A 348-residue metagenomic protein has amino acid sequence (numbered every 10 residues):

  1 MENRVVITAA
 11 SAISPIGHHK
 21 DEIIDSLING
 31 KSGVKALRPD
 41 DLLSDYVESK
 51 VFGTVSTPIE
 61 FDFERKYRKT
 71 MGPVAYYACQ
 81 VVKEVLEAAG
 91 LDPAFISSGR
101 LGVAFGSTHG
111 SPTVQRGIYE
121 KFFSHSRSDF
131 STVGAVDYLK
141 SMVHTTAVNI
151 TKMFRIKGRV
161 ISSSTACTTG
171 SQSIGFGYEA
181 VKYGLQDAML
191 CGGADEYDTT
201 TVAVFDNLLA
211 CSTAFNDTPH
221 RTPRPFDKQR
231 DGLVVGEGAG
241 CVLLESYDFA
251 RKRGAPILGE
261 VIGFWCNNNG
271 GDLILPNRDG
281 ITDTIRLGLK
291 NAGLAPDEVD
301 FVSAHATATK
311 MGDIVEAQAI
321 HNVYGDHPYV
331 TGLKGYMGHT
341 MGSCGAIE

Functional and structural regions predicted by a protein language model:
M1, A94-S98, V143, F154-K157 (+7 more regions): Solvent-exposed alpha-helices and their adjacent loops that cap or buttress functional pockets in soluble metabolic
N3-A10, I28-A36, T218-A292, F301: Condensing-enzyme catalytic core mediating Claisen C-C bond formation in acyl metabolism
R4, A10-S11, F61-M71, F105 (+6 more regions): Cysteine-centered functional microenvironments
V6-I7, K31-I161, A194-V202, P296-I314: Conserved beta-ketoacyl condensing-enzyme motif
H18, E22, N29, P73-Q80 (+14 more regions): Conserved active-site and cofactor/substrate-binding residues in soluble primary-metabolism enzymes
S44-F52, S111-G117, E196-P223, C266-D283 (+2 more regions): Active-site-adjacent elements of ketosynthase-type condensing enzymes
A78-L91, V143-F154, R159-A194, V234-A255 (+1 more regions): Active-site-proximal alpha-helical scaffold in enzymes
S124-G134, G175, E179, E196-K252 (+1 more regions): Glycine-/small-residue-rich "gating" segment that lines the acyl/pantetheine channel and substrate pocket
